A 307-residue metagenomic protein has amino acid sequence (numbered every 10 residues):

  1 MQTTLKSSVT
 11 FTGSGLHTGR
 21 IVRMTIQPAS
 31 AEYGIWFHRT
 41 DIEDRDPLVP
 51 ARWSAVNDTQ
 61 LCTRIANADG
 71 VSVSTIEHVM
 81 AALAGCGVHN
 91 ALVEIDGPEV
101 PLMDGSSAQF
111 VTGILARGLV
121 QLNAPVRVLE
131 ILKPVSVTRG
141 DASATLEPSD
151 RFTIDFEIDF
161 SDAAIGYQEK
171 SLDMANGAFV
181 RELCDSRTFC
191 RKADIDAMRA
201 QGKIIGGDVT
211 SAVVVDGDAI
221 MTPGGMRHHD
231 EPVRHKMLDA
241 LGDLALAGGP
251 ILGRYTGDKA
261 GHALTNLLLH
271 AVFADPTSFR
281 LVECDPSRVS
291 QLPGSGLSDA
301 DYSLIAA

Functional and structural regions predicted by a protein language model:
M1-H89, E94-A307: C-terminal regulatory domains involved in ligand/effector binding and gene-expression control
